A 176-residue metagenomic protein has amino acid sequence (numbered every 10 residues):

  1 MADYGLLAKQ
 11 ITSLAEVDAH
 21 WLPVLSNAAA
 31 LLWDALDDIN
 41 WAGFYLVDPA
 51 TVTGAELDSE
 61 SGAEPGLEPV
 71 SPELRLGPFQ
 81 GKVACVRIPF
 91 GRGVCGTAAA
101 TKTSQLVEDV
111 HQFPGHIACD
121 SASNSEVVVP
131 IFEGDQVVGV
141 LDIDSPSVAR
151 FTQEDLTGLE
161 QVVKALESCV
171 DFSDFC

Functional and structural regions predicted by a protein language model:
M1-F79, Q161, A165-C176: Intrinsically disordered, low-complexity terminal regulatory regions
L36, C119-S123: Short loop/turn motifs at secondary-structure junctions and domain boundaries
W41, V128, V140: Short hydrophobic/aromatic beta-strand element in the GNAT-like acyltransferase core that lines or flanks the acyl-donor
E60-C119: Regulatory sensory and allosteric helical modules in signal-transduction proteins and certain transcription factors
S125-F132: A short, aliphatic-rich beta-strand micro-motif
F132-S145: Sensory-domain boundary capping and coupling elements
V148-D155: A short acidic/glycine-rich loop-to-helix N-cap element
